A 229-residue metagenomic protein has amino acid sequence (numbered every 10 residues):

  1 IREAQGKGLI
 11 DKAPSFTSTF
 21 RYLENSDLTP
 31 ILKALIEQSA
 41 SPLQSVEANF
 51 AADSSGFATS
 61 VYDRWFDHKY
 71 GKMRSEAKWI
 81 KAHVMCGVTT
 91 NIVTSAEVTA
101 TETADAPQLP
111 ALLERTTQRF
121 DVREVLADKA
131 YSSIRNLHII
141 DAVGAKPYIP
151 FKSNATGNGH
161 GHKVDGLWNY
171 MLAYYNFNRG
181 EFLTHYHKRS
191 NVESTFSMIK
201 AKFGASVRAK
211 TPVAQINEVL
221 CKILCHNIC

Functional and structural regions predicted by a protein language model:
I1-L9: DNA-recognition alpha helix
R2, E24, L28, C229: Residue-level detection of the helix-turn-helix DNA-binding "recognition helix"
K12, F16-G144, I223: Polybasic low-complexity intrinsically disordered regions
T17, S153, V213: Residue-level "edge-of-site" marker
Q108, N191, T195, L220: Catalytic-loop motifs flanking and including active-site residues across diverse enzymes
A130, I134-A201: Helix-centered, glycine/charged polyanion-binding patches within enzymatic domains that contact phosphate-containing
M198-C229: Charge-patterned, long linear interaction tracts outside catalytic cores
